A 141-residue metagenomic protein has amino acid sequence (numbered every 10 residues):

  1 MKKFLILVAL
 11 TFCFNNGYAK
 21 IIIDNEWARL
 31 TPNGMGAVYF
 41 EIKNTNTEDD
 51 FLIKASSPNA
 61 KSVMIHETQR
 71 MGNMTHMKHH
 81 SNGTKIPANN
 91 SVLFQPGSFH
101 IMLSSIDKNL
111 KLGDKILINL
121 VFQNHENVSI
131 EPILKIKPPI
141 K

Functional and structural regions predicted by a protein language model:
F4-N15: Sec-dependent N-terminal signal peptides
K20-K141: Compact, glycine-rich, soluble single-domain proteins
